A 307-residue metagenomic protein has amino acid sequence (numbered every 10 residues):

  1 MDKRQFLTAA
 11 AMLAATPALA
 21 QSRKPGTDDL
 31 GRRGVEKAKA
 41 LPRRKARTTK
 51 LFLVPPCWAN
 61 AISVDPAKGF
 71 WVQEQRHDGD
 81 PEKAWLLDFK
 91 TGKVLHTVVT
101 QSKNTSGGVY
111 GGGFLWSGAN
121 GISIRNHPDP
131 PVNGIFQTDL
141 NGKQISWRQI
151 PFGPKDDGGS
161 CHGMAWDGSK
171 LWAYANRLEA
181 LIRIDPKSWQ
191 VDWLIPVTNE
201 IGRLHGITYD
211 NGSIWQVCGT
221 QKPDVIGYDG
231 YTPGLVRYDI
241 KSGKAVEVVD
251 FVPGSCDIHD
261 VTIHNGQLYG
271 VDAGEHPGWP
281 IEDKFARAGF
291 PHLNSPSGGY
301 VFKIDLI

Functional and structural regions predicted by a protein language model:
Q5-S22: N-terminal export signals
G34-P55: A short helix->beta-strand "capping" segment at the edge of beta-propeller domains
L51-P55, V98-Q101, Q149-D156, I195-N199 (+1 more regions): Surface loop/turn motifs at the tips and blade-to-blade linkers of beta-strand repeat domains
P55, V72-D80, S117-D129, A173-R177 (+2 more regions): Conserved beta-strand positions in repeat-built beta-propeller and related beta-rich domains
C57-S63, K103-Y110, D157-G163, I201-T208 (+1 more regions): Repeated scaffold domains used in trafficking and secretory/extracellular systems, primarily beta-propellers
A67-K68, G112-G113, G168-S169, G212 (+1 more regions): Short coil/turn segments that connect the beta-strands within blades of beta-propeller domains
D88-T91, D139-K143, D185-W189, D239-G243 (+1 more regions): Short loop/turn segments that connect beta-strands within beta-propeller blades
L268-I307: Blade-level signature of beta-propeller repeat domains, shared across WD40, Kelch, NHL, RCC1 and BNR/Asp-box propellers
